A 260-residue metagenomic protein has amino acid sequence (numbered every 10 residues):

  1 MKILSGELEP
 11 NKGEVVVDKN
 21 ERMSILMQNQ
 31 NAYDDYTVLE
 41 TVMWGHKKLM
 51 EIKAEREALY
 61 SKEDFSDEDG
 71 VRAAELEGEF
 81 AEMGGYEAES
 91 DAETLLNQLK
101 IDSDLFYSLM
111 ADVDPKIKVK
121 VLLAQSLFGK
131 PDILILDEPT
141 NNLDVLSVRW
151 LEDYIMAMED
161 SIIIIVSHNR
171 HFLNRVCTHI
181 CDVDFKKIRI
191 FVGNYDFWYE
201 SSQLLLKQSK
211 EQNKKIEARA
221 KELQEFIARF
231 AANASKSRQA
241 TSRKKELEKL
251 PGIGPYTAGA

Functional and structural regions predicted by a protein language model:
M1-N213, A260: ABC ATP-binding cassette signature C-motif
W198-Y256: Intracellular alpha-helical coupling/juxtamembrane segments of multi-pass membrane proteins
